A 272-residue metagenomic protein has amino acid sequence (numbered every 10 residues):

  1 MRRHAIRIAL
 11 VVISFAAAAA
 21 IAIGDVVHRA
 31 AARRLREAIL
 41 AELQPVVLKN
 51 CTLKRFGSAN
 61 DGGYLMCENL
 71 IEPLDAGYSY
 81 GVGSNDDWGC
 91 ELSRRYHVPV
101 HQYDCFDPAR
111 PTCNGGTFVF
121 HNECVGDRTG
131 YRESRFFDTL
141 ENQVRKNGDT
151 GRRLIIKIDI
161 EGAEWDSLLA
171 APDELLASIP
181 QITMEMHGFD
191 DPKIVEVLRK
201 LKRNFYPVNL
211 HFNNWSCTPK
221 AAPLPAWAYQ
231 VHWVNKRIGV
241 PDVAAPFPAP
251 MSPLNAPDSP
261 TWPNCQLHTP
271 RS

Functional and structural regions predicted by a protein language model:
R2-S272: Phosphate/nucleotide-binding beta-alpha loop and adjacent structural elements of enzyme active sites
